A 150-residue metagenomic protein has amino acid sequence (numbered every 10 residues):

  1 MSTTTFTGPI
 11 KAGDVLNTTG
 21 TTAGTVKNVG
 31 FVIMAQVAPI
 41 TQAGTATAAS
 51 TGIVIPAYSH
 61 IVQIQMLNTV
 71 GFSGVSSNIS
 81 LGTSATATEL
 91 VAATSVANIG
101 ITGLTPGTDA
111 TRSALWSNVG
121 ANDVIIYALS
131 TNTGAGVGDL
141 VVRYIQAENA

Functional and structural regions predicted by a protein language model:
S2-A150: Surface-exposed, low-hydrophobicity beta-strand/loop segments enriched in small/polar/acidic residues
